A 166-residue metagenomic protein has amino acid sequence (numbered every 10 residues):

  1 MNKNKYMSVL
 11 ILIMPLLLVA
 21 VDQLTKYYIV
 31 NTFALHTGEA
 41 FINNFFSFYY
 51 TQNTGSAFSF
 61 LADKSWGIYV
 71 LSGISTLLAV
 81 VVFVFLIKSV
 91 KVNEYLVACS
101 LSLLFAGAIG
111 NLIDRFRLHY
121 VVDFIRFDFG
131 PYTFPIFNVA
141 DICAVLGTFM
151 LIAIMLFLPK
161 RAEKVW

Functional and structural regions predicted by a protein language model:
M1-W166: Alpha-helical transmembrane bundles and membrane-interface segments of multipass inner-membrane proteins
